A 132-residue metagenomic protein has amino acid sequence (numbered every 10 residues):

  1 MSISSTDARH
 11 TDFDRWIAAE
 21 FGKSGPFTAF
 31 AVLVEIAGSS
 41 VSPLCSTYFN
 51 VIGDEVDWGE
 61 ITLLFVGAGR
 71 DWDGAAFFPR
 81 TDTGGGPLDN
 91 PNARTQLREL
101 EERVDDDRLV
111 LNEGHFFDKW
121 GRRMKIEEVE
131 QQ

Functional and structural regions predicted by a protein language model:
M1, G22-P26, P43, W58 (+3 more regions): Preference for intrinsically disordered or flexible, low-complexity segments and adjacent hinge/connector residues
M1-R15, E55-E60, D107-R108, F117-E127: Short, flexible domain-boundary/linker segments around small modular repeats
S2-S46: N-terminal, charge-rich interaction modules
G25-F30, D71-A75, L111-N112: Short, surface-exposed beta-edge/turn micro-motifs
A37-V56, G85-L111: Extended intrinsically disordered, low-complexity coil regions enriched in Ser, Thr, Gly, Ala and often Pro
N50-A68: Short, solvent-exposed beta-alpha or beta-beta edge segments that form flexible loop/patches at the rim of ligand
L63-T95: Mid-chain, well-packed structural core segment of small domains
L64, P91-Q132: Helix-rich interaction surfaces within compact, conserved domain-sized segments that mediate assembly or partner
